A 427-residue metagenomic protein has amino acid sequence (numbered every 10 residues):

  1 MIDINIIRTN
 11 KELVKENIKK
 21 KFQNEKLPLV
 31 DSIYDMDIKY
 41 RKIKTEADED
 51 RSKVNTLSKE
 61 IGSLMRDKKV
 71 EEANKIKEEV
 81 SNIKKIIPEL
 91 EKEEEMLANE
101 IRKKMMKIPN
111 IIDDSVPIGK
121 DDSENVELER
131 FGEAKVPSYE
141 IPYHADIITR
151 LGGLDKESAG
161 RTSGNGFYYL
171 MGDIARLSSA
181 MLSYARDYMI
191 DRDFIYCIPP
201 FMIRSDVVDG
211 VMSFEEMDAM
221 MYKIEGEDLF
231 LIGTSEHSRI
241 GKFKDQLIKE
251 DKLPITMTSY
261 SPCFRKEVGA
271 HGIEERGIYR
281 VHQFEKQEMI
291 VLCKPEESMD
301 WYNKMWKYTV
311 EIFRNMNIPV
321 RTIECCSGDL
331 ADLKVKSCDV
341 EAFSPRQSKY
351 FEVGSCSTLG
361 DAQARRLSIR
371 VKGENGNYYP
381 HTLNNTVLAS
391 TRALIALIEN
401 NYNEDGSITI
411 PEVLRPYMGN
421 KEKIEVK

Functional and structural regions predicted by a protein language model:
M1-K135, T149, G153: N-terminal alpha-helical targeting/anchoring segments
L27, R130-K427: TRNA-recognition modules of translation machinery and tRNA-sensing kinases, especially anticodon-binding
